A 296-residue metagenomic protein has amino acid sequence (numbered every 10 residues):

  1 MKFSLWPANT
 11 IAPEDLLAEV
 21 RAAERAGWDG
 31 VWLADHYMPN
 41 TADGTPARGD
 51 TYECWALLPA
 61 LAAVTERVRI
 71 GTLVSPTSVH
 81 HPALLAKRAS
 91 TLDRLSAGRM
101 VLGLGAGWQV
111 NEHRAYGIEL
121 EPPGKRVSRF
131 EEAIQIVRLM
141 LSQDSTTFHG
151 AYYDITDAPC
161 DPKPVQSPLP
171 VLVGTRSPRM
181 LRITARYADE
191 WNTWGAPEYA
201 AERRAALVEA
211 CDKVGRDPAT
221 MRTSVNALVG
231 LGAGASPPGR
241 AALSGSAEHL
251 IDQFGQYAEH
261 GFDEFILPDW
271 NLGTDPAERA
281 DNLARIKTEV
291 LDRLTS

Functional and structural regions predicted by a protein language model:
M1-S296: Active-site-adjacent structural elements that line small-molecule/cofactor binding pockets in enzymes
